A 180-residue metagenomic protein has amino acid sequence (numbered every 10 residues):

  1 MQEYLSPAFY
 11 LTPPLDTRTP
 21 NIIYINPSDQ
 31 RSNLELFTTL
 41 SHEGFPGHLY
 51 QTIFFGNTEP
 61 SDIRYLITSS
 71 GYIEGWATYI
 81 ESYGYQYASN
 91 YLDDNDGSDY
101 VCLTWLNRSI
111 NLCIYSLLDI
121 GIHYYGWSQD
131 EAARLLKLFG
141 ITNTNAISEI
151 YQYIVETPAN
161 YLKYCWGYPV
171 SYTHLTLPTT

Functional and structural regions predicted by a protein language model:
M1-F54, S70: Active-site-adjacent "gating/activation" loops or surface patches in catalytic cores
Q30, L40, I67, G71 (+4 more regions): Soluble non-cytosolic domains of exported or imported proteins
H42, A77, G167: Hydrophobic, well-ordered secondary-structure elements that form the walls of internal hydrophobic environments
E43-G47, I53-N57, D62-G71, I110 (+3 more regions): Active/binding-pocket-proximal capping segment
T52-I53, I63-G97, Y115-L117: Post-HExxH zinc-binding segment in Zn-dependent metallohydrolases
Q86-V155: Long, amphipathic alpha-helical stalk/connector segments used for oligomerization, subunit docking, or mechanical
E149-C165, P169: Active-site-proximal helix/loop microenvironment of the serine DD-peptidase/beta-lactamase transpeptidase fold
T173-T179: Conserved small/polar residues in nucleotide/adenosyl-binding loops
